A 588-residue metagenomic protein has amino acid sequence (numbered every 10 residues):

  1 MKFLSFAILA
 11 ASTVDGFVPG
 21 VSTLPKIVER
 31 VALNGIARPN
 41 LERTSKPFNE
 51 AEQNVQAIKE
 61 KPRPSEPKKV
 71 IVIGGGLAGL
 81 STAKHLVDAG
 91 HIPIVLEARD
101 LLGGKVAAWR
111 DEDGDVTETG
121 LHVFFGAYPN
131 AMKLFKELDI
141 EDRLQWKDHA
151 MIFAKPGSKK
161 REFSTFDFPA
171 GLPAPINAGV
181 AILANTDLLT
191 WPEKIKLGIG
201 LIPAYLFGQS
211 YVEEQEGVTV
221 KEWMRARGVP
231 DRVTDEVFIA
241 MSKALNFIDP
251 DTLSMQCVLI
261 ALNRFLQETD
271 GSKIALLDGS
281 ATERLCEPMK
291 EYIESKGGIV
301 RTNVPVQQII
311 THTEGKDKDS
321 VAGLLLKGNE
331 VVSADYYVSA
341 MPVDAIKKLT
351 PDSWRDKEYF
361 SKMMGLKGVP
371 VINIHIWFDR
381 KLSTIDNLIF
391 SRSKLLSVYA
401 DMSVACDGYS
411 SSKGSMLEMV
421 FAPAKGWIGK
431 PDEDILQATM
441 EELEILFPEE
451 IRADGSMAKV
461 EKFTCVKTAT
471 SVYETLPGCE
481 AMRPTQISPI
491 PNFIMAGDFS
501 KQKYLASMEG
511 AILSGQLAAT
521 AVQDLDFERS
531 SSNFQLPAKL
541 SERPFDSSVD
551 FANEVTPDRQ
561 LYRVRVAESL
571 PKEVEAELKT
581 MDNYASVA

Functional and structural regions predicted by a protein language model:
F17-V70, D88-A89, F545, V549-V587: Extreme N-terminal leader/targeting segments of oxidoreductases
E66, A89, V304-F447, Y562-R565 (+1 more regions): Mid-domain catalytic core of redox enzymes that form a hydrophobic substrate pocket/lid adjacent to a catalytic redox
P67-V95: N-terminal Rossmann-like FAD-binding beta1-loop-alpha1 element of flavoenzymes
V87-E112: Glycine-rich FAD pyrophosphate-binding loop
A131-M132, K136-E137, E141-L259, Q267: Mobile amphipathic helical/loop "lid" adjacent to a hydrophobic cofactor/ligand pocket
L259-Y336, A340: Helical element adjacent to the flavin cofactor pocket in flavoenzyme catalytic cores
C406-S411, K467-M495, F499-Q502: FAD-binding beta-loop-beta segment adjacent to the flavin cofactor pocket
K501-V522: A conserved FAD-binding loop/helix module that cradles the flavin
